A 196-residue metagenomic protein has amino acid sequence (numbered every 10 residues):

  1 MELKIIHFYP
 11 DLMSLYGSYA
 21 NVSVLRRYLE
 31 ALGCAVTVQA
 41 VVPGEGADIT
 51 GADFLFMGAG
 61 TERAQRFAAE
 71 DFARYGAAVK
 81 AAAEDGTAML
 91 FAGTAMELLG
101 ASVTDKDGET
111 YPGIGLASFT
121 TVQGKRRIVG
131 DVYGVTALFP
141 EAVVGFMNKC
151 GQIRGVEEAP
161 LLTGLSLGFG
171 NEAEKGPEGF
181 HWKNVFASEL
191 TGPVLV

Functional and structural regions predicted by a protein language model:
M1-A81, V196: N-terminal beta1-alpha1 cap of cysteine-dependent amidohydrolase-like domains
E2, Q123-V196: Amide-donor transfer/coupling interface in amidating biosynthetic enzymes
F8-Y9, A92-T94, A117, K149 (+1 more regions): A secondary-structure boundary/capping signal
E30-C34, E84, F119, I153: Generic secondary-structure signature for well-ordered alpha-helical cores
F54-G58, L90, A187-E189: Structural motif
E62-P140: Cysteine-nucleophile active-site neighborhood
